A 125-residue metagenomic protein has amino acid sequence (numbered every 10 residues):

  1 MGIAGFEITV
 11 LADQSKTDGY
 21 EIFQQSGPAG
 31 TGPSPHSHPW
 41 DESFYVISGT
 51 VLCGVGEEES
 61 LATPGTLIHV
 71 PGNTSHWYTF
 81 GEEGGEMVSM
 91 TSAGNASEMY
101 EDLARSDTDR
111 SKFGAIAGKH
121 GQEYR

Functional and structural regions predicted by a protein language model:
M1-G19, R105-R125: A short, N-terminal "cap"/entry segment at the start of jelly-roll beta-barrel domains of the cupin/DSBH fold
I8-V10, I22-S37: Conserved short histidine dyad/triad with adjacent acidic residue
K16, L52, G72-S97: Ligand-binding loop in jelly-roll beta-barrel domains
K16, Y45, T50, E57-S75: Short acidic-glycine-tyrosine-enriched beta hairpin
G19, S37-P39, F80-E82: Short glycine/proline-enriched turns and hinge-like loops at secondary-structure junctions
M90-R110: A hydrophobic/aromatic-rich effector-binding and dimerization subdomain of bacterial HTH-type transcriptional regulators
